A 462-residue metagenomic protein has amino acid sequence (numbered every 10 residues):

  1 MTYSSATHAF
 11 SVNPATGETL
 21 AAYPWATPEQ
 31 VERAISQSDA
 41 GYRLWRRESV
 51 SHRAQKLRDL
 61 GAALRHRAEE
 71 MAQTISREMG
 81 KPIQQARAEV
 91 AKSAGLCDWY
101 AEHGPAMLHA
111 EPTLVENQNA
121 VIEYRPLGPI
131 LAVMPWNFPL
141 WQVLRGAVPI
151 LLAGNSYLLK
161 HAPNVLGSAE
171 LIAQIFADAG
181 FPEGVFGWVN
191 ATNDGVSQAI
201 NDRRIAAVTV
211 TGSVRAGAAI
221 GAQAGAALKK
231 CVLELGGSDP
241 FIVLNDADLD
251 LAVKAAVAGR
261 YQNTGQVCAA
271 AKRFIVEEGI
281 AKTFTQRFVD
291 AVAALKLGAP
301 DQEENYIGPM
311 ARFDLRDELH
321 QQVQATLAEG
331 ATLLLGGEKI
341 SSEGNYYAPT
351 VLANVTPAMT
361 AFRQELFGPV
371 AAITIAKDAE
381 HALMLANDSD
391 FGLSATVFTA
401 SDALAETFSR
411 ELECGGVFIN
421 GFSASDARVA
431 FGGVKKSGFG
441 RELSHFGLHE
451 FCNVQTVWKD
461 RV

Functional and structural regions predicted by a protein language model:
M1-Q118: N-terminal Rossmann-like NAD(P)+-binding subdomain of aldehyde/semialdehyde dehydrogenases
A6-A9, A271, L393: Short loop/turn microsegments at loop-to-beta-strand junctions
N13-A22, I205, I242, K296 (+3 more regions): Conserved C-terminal structural/oligomerization subdomain of aldehyde/semialdehyde dehydrogenase
G17, R53, I75, C97 (+9 more regions): Residue-level signal for inorganic ion chemistry
T19-A26, G41-R47, A132, F241-L244 (+5 more regions): Short, well-ordered beta-strand elements within core beta-sheets of diverse protein domains
Y42, R46, G61-A68, A72 (+18 more regions): Structural signal for hydrophobic packing residues in well-ordered secondary-structure cores of soluble enzyme domains
H109, T113-L251, A376: Rossmann-like NAD(P) dinucleotide-binding subdomain of oxidoreductase/dehydrogenase enzymes
R215-T356, I419: ALDH superfamily catalytic-core signature
